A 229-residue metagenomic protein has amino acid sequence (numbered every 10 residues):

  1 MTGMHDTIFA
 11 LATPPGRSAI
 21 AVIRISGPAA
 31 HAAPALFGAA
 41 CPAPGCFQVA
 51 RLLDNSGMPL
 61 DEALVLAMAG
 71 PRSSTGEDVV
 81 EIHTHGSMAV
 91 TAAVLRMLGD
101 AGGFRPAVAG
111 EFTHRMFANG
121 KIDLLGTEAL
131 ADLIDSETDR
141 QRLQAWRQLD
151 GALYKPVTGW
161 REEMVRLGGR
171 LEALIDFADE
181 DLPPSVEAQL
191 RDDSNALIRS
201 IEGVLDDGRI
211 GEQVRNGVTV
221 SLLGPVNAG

Functional and structural regions predicted by a protein language model:
M1-L143, R147, G151: A glycine-rich (often HGG/GG-containing) alpha/beta subdomain
D6, R17, A21-S26, L36-A40 (+2 more regions): Conserved G1/Walker A P-loop phosphate-binding module
M97, A152-W160, V220, G224-V226: Short secondary-structure transition/capping segments
R105-V108, E163, R209: Hydrophobic alpha-helical segments, principally membrane-spanning helices and signal/leader peptides
K121-S200, V204: Long, non-coiled-coil amphipathic alpha-helical linker/lever segments that couple catalytic cores to other domains
